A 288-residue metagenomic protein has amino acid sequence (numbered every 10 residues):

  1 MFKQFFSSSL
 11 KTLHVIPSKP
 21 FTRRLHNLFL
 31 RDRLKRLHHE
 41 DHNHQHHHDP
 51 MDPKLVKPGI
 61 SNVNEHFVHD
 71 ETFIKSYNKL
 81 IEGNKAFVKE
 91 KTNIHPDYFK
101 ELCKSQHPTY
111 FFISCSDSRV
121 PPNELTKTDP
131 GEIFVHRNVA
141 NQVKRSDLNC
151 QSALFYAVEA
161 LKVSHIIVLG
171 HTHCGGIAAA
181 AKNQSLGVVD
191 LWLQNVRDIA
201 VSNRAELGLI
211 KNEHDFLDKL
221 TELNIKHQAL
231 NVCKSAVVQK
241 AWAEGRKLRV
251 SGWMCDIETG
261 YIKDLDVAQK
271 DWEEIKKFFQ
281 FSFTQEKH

Functional and structural regions predicted by a protein language model:
F2-F5, S9, L13-P108, A140-S152 (+2 more regions): Divalent-metal-activated hydrolytic enzyme cores
E90-E132: N-terminal short beta-loop-beta anion/metal-coordinating cradle
I113-C115, R137, I167-H171, S251-D256: Short beta-strand segments
D117-R119, H171-G176: Gly/Ser/Thr-rich loops at beta-strand to alpha-helix junctions that form or flank small-molecule/cofactor-binding
D129-N141: Glycine/charged-rich beta-loop-alpha catalytic/anionic-binding loops adjacent to active sites
